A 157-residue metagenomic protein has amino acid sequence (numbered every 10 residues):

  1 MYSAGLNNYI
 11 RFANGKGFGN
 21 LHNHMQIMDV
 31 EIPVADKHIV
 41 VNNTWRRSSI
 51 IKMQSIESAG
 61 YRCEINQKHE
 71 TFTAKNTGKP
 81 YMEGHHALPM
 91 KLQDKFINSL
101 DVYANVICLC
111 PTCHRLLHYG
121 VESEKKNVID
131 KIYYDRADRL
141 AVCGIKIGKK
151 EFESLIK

Functional and structural regions predicted by a protein language model:
M1-A13: Non-catalytic DNA-binding core/recognition domains of DNA-processing enzymes
L6, H38-I39, G84: Generic structural hydrophobic/aromatic packing signal, biased to beta-strands
R11-N14, Q67, T71, H118: Hydrophobic/aromatic-lined pockets within catalytic cores
A13-K16, R62: Short secondary-structure junctions and interdomain/linker hinges
K16-H24: Hydrophobic alpha-helical segments and helix pairs
M25-K79, K91-D101, F152-I156: Short, charged surface segments at domain edges that flank catalytic/cofactor-binding sites
K79-G84, L88-K157: A detector for short metal-coordination/catalytic motifs
